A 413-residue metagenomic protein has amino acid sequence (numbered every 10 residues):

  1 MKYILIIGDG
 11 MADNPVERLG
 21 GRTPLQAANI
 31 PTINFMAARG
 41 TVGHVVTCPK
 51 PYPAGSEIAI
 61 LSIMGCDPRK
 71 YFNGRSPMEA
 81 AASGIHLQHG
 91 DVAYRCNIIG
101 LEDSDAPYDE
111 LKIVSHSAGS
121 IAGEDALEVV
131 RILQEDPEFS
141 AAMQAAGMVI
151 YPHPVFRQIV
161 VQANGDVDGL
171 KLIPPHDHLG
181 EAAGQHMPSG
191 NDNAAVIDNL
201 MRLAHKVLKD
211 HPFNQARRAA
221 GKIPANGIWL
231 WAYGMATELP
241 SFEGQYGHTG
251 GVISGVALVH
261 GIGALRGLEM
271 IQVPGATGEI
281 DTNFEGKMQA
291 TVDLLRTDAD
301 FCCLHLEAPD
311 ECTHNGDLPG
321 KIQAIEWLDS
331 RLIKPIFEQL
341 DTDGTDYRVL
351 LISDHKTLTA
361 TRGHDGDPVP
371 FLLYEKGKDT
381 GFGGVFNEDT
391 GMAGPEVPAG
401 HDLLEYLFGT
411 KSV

Functional and structural regions predicted by a protein language model:
M1-V413: Feature captures the catalytic ectodomains and active-site-proximal regions of enzymes that hydrolyze or transfer
